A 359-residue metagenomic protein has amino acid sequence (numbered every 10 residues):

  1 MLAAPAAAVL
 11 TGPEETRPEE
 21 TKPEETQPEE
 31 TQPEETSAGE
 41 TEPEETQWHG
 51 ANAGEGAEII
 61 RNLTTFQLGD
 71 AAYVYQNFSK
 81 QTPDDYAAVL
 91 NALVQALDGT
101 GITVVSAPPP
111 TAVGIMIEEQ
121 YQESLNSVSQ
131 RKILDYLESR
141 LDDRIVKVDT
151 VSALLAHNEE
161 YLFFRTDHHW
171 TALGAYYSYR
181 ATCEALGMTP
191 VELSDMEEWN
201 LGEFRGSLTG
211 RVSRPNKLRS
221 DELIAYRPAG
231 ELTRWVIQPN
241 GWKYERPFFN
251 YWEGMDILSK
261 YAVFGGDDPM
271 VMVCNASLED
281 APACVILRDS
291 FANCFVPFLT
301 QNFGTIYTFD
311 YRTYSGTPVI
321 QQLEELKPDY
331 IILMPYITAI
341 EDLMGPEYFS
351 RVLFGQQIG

Functional and structural regions predicted by a protein language model:
M1-R17, K22, Q32-G359: Extracellular glycan-modifying ectodomains
